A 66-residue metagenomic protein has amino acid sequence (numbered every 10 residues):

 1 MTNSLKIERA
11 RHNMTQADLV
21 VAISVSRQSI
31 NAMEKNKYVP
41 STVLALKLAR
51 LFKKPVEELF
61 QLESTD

Functional and structural regions predicted by a protein language model:
N3-A22: Short basic helix-loop element that most often maps to the first helix and adjoining turn of HTH DNA-binding modules
E8, A22-I23, M33, L62: Residues in the recognition helix of alpha-helical DNA-binding motifs
D18, S29, E58: Residues in the helix-turn-helix
V25-Y38: Recognition helix of helix-turn-helix/homeodomain-like DNA-binding domains that insert into the DNA major groove
V43-E58: DNA major-groove recognition helix of helix-turn-helix/homeodomain DNA-binding modules
F60-D66: Short, charged recognition helix plus adjacent turn of helix-turn-helix-like nucleic-acid-binding domains
